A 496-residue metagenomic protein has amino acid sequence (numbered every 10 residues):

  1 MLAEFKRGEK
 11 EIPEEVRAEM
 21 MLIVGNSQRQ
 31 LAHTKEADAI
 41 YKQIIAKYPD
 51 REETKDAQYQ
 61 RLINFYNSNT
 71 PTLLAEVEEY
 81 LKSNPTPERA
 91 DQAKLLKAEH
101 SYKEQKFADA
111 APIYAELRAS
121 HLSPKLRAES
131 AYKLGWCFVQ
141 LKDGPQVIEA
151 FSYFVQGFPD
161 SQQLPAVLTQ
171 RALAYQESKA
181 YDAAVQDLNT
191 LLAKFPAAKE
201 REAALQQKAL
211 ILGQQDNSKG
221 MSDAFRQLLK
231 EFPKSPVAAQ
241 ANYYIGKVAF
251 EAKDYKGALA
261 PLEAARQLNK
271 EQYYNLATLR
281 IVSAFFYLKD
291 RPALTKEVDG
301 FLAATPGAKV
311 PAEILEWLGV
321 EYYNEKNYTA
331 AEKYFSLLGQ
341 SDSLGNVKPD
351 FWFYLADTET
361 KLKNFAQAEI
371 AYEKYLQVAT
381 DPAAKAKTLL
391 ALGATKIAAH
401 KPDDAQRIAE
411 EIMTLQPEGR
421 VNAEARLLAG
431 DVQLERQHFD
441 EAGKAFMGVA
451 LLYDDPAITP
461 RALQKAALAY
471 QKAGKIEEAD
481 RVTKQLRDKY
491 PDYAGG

Functional and structural regions predicted by a protein language model:
M1-G496: Acidic, polar-rich low-complexity tracts and alpha-helical solenoid repeat scaffolds
